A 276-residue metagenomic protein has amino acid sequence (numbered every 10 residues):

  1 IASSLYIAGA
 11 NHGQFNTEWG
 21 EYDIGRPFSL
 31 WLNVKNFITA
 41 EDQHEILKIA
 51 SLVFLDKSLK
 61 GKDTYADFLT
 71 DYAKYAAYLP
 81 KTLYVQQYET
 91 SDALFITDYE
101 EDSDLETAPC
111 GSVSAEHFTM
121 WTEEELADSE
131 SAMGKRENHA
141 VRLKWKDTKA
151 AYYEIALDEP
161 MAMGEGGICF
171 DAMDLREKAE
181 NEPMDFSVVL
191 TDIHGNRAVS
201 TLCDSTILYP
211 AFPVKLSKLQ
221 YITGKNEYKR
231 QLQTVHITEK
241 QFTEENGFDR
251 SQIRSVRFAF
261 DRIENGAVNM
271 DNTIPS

Functional and structural regions predicted by a protein language model:
I1, A127-S131, E244: Intrinsically disordered, low-complexity boundary segments flanking structured domains
S3-Y6: Structural recognition of the beta-strand scaffold that forms the well-ordered cores of secreted hydrolase catalytic
A8-G13, E18-Y153, G164-G167: Alpha/beta-hydrolase-fold serine-hydrolase catalytic core, especially in secreted/extracellular enzymes
G20-Y22, S251-R254: Short intrinsically disordered coil segments
W145-G247, Q252, A259-S276: Extracellular ligand-binding interfaces
